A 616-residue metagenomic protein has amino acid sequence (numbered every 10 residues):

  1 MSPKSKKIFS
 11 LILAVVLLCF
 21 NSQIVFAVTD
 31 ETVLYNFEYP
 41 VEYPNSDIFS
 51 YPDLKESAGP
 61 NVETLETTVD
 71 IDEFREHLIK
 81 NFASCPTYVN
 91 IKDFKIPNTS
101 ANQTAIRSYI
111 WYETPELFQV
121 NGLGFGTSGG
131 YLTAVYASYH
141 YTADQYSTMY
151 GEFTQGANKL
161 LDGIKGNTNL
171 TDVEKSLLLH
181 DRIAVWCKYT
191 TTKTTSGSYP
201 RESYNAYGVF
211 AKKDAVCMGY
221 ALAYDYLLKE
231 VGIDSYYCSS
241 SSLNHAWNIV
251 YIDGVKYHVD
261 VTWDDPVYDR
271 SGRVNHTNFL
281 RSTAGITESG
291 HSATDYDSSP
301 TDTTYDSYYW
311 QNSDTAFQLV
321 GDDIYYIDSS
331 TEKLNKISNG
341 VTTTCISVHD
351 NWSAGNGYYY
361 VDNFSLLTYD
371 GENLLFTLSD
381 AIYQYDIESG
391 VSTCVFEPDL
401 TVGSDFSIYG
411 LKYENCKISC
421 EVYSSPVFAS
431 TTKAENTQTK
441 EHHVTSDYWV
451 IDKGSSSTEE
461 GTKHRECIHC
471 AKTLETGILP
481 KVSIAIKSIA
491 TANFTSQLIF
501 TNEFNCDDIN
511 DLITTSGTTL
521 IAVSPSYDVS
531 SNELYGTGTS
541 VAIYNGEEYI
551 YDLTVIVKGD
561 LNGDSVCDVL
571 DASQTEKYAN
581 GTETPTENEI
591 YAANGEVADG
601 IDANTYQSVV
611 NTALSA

Functional and structural regions predicted by a protein language model:
K4-F26: Sec-dependent N-terminal signal peptides of Gram-positive bacterial secreted proteins and lipoproteins
C19-A27, A492, S496-A616: Cellulosome-associated attachment modules in secreted, modular CAZymes
A27-L170, E288-K440: N-terminal accessory/pre-domain segments preceding catalytic cores
P60-F74, T304-Q318, V482-T518: Extracellular ectodomain segments of secreted/surface proteins
T142, Y146-V209: Secondary-structure boundary elements
G219-A284: Hydrophobic/aromatic-rich core segments of domains that either
V250, E460-T476, Y535-E547, Q607-V610: Append "Rare intracellular matches occur via the same short Y/T/C beta-strand/loop motifs
Q438-V482: Thrombospondin type-1
